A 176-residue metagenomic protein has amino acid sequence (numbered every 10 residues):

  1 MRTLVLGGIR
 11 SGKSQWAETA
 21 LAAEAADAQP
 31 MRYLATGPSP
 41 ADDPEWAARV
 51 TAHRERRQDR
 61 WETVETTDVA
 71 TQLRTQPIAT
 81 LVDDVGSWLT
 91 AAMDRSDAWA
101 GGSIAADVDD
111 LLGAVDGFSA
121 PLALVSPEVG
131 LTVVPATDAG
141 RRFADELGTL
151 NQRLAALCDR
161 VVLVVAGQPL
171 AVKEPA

Functional and structural regions predicted by a protein language model:
R2-T75: Conserved P-loop
T3-V5, M31, I78-S87, A120-L124: Generic beta-sheet signal
G12, A70-T71, L89, R141 (+1 more regions): A broad, structure-centric signal for solvent-exposed, well-ordered loop/edge residues that line or flank functional
A17, H53, L81, P127 (+1 more regions): Residue-level signal for inorganic ion chemistry
G37, T67, V85-G86, E128-V129 (+1 more regions): Short, flexible active-site-adjacent loop segments at beta-strand->alpha-helix junctions, enriched in small/polar
P40, W88, T132: Feature marks short, surface-exposed loop/turn motifs that line or immediately flank catalytic pockets and channel
E55-I104: Helix-adjacent hinge/juxtasegments
A92-A176: Replace "adjacent to P-loop NTPase cores in ATP/GTP-dependent enzymes" with "adjacent to NTP-binding cores
